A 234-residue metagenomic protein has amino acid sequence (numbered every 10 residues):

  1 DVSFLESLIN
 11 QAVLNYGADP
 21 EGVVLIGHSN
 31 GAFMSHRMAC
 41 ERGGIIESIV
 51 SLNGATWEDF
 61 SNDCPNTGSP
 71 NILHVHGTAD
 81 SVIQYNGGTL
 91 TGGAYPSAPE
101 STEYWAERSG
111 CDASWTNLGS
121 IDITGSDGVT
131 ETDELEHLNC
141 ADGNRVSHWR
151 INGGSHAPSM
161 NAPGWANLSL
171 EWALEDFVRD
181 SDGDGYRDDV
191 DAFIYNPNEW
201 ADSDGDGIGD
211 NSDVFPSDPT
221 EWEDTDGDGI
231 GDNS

Functional and structural regions predicted by a protein language model:
D1-N30, C40: Gly/Ser-rich "nucleophile elbow"/oxyanion-hole loop immediately N-terminal to the catalytic nucleophile in hydrolases
G17-D19, I26, E41-I45, C64-S69 (+1 more regions): Extracellular/periplasmic catalytic domains that process cell-envelope and extracellular macromolecules
M34-M38: Hydrolases whose catalytic domains are alpha/beta-hydrolase-1, hotdog thioesterase, or metallo-beta-lactamase-like
E47-D142: The feature captures the conserved acid-bearing segment of alpha/beta-hydrolase catalytic domains
G77, H148-G154: Short glycine-rich catalytic loops that host catalytic nucleophiles or stabilize transition states across multiple
I123, N152-A157: Histidine-bearing beta->alpha loop at or near hydrolase active sites
P163-R179: Catalytic active-site module of serine/aspartate enzymes centered on a nucleophile-bearing elbow/loop
V178-S234: Extracellular calcium-associated, cysteine-rich motifs in secreted modular proteins
